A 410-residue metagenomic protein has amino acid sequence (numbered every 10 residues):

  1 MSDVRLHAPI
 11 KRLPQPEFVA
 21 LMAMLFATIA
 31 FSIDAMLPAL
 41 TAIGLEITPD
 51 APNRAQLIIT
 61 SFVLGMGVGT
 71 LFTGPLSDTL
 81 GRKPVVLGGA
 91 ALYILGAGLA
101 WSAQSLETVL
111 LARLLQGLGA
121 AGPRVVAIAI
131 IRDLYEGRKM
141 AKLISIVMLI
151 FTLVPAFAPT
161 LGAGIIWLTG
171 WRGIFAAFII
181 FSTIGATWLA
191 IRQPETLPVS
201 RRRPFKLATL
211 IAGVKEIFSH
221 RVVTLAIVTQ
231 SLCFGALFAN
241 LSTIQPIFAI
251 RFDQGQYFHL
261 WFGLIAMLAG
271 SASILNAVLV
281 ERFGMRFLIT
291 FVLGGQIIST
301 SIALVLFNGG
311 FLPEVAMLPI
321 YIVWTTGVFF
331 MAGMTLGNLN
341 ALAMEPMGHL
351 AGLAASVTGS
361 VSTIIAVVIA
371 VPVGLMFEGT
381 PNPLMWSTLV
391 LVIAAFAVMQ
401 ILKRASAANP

Functional and structural regions predicted by a protein language model:
D3-R12, T196-A226: Juxtamembrane intracellular "pre-TM" segments in multi-pass secondary transporters
E17-P49, N240-Q245: Extracytoplasmic
L40-V68: Extracellular/periplasmic helix-loop-helix junction of adjacent transmembrane segments in MFS-like secondary
V68-E107: Conserved MFS/SLC helix-loop-helix module at the cytosolic interface between two early adjacent transmembrane helices
G81, S102-E107, G119, E136 (+1 more regions): Helix-breaking motifs and short loop linkers at transmembrane-helix boundaries and internal kinks in secondary membrane
L92-L99, E107-L115, P319-W324: Paired small-residue
T108, S145-I191, L197, L260: Helix-loop-helix hairpin linking two adjacent transmembrane segments in secondary transporters
A112-F151: Cytoplasmic helix-loop-helix junction between adjacent transmembrane helices in 12-TM secondary transporters
